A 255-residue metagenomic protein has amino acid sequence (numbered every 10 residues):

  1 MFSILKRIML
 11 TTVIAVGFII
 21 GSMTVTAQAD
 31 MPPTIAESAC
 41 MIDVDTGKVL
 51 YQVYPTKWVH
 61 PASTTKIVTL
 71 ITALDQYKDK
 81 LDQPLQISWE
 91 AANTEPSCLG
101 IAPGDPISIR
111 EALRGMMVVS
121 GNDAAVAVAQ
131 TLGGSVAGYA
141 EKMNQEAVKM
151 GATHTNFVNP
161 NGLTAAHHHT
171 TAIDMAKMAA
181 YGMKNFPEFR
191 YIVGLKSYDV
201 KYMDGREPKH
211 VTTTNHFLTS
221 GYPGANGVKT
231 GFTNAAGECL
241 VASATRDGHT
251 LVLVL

Functional and structural regions predicted by a protein language model:
M1-T12: Bacterial N-terminal signal peptides that target proteins for export
F2-S3, G17, N144-A147: Periplasmic/cell-envelope proteins involved in peptidoglycan metabolism and beta-lactam response
S3-I4, S63, N226: Short alpha-helical segments used as structural interaction elements across diverse proteins
R7-I8, I67, R246: Hydrophobic alpha-helical segments, especially transmembrane helices and their immediate juxtamembrane helical caps
V16-T26: C-terminal segment of classical bacterial N-terminal signal peptides
I20, D30-P32, G221, A244: Sterically constrained small-residue positions within well-ordered secondary structures of folded domains
T24-I173, A179-P187: Active-site-adjacent loops and short helices of periplasmic peptidoglycan-processing enzymes
A152-N156, T164-L255: Domain-terminus/edge residues, biased toward the C-terminal soluble/receptor-binding domains of extracytoplasmic
